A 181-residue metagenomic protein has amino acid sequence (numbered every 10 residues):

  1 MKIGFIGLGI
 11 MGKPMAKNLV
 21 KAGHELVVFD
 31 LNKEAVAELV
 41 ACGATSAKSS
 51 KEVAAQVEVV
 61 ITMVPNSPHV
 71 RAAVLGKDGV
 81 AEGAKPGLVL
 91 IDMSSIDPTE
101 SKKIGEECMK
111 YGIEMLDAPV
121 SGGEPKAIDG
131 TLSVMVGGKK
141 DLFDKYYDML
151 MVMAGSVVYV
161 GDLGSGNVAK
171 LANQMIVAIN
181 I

Functional and structural regions predicted by a protein language model:
M1, L88, L132: Nucleotide donor/acceptor-binding cores
M1-T62, M93: NAD(P)+-binding Rossmann beta1-loop-alpha1 motif at the extreme N-terminus of oxidoreductases
L8, I96-M175: Rossmann-fold dinucleotide-binding core
E25, G43-T45, V89, E114 (+1 more regions): Conserved beta-strand segments of alpha/beta enzyme cores
L31-N32, N66, K139: Residues in the short beta-alpha loop(s) of Rossmann-like NAD(P)-binding domains
S50-M115: Rossmann-fold NAD(P) dinucleotide-binding segment
V177-I181: Active-site-proximal alpha-helical scaffold in enzymes
